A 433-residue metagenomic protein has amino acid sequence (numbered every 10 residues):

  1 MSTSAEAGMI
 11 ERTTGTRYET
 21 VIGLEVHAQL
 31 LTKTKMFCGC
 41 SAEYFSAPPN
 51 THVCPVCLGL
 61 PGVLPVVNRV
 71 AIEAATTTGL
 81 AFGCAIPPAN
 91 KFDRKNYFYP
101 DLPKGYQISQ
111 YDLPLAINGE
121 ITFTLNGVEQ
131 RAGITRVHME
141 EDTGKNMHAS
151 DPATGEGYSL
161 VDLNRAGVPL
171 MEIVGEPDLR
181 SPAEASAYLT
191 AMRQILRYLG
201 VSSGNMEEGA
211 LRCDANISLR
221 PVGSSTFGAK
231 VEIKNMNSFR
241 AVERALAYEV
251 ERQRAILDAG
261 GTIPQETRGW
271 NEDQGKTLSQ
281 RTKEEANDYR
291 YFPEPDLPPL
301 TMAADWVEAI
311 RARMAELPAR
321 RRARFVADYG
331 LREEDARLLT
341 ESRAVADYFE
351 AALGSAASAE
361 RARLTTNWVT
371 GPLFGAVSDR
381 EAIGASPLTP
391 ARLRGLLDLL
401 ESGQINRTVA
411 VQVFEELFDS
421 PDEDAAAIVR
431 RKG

Functional and structural regions predicted by a protein language model:
S2-E316, E333, A356-A357: Basic, nucleic-acid-interacting segments
G261-G433: Long, charged, helix-rich clamp/arm modules that form nucleic acid-engaging surfaces of large nucleic-acid-processing
